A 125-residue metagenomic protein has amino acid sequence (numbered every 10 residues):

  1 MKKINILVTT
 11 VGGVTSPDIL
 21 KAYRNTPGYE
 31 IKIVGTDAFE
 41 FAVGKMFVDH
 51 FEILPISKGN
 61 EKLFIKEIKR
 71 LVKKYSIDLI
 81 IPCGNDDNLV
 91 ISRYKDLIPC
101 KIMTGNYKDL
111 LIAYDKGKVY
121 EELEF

Functional and structural regions predicted by a protein language model:
M1-N106: ATP-binding N-terminal substructure of ATP-dependent carboxylate-amine bond-forming enzymes
L97-F125: A conserved helix-loop-beta module that forms one wall/lid of the active-site cleft in ATP-utilizing catalytic domains
